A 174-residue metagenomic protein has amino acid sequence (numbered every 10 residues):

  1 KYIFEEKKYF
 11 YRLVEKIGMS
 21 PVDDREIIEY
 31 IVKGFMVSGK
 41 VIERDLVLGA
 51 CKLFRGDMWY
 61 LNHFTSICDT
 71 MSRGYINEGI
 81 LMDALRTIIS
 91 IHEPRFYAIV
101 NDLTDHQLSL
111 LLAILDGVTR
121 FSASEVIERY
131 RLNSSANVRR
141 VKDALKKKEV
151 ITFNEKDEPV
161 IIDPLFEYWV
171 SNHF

Functional and structural regions predicted by a protein language model:
K1-K7, M19: Sensor-1/coupling segment of RecA-like P-loop NTPase cores
I3-F4, I31, T65, E155 (+1 more regions): Short, flexible helix/strand-to-coil boundary loops that buttress conserved ligand/catalytic motifs in alpha/beta
K7-Y9, I151: Short secondary-structure boundary/capping segments
R12: Key residue(s) within conserved catalytic/signature motifs
E15-E26: Conserved AAA+ ATPase "SRH/arginine-finger" region at the nucleotide-binding site
M19, A50, L110: Conserved RecA-like P-loop NTPase ATPase core
D24, I28-P94: Amphipathic alpha-helical "lid/sensor" segments that cap RecA-like P-loop NTPase cores
S90, P94-F174: C-terminal leucine-rich, beta-strand-based interaction scaffolds used for sensing/assembly
